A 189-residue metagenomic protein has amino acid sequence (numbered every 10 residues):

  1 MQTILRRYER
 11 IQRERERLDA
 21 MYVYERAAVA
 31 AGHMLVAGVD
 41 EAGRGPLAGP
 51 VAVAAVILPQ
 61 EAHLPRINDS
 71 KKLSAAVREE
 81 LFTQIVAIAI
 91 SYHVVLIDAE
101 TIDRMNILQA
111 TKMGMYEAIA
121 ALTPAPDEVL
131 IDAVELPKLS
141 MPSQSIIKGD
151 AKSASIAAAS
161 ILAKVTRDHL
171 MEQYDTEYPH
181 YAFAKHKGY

Functional and structural regions predicted by a protein language model:
M1-A37, R44-Y189: RNase H-like, Mg2+-dependent phosphodiesterase core, and more generally RNA phosphate-backbone-engaging helix-loop
